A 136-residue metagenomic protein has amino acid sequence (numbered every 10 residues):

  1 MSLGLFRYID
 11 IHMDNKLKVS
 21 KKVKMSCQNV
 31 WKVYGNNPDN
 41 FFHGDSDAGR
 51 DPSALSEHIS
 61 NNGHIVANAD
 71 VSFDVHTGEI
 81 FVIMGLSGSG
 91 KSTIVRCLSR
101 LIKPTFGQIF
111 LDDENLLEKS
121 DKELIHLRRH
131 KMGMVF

Functional and structural regions predicted by a protein language model:
C27-V30, E57-I59, G63-H76, G107: Conserved beta-strand
G35, I102-K103, F110: A position-specific signal in ABC ATPase nucleotide-binding domains
H58-N62, L116-M132: ABC ATPase NBD coupling module
M84-L86: The feature captures the beta-strand-to-loop junction immediately N-terminal to the Walker
S99: Helix-to-loop junction immediately C-terminal to a conserved catalytic motif
G107-N115: Conserved ABC transporter NBD signature motif
